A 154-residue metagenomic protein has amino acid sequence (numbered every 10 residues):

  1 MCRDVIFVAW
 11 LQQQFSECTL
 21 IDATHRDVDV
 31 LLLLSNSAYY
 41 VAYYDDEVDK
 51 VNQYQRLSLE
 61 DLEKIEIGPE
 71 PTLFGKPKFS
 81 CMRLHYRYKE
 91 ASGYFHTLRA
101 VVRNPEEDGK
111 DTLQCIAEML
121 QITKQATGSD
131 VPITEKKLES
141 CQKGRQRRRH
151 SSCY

Functional and structural regions predicted by a protein language model:
M1-D4: Polybasic, Ser/Thr-rich intrinsically disordered tails and inter-domain linkers that flank pleckstrin homology
F7-V8, F15-L31, N36-R87, R99-Y154: Phosphoinositide-binding peripheral membrane targeting modules
S92-A100: Short, intrinsically disordered, charge-balanced linker/junction segments flanking boundaries in proteins
